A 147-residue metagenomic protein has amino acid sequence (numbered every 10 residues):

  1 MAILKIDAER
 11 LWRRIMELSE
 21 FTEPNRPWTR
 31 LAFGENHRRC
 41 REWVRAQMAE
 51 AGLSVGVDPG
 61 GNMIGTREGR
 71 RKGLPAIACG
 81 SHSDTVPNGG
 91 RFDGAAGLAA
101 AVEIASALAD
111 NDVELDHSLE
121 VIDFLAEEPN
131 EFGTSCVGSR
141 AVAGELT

Functional and structural regions predicted by a protein language model:
A2-E35: N-terminal capping segment at the start of a domain
I6, G89-F92, N130: Alpha-helix capping and helix-loop boundary segments enriched in small/acidic/polar residues
D7-R14, N36, C40-V44, P75 (+3 more regions): General structural feature for long, well-ordered alpha-helical segments within catalytic domains of soluble enzymes
R10-E23, C40, V55, E68 (+1 more regions): N-terminal glycine-rich anion-binding loops that anchor highly charged ligand groups
L18, M48, V121: Conserved hydrophobic/aromatic pocket- or pore-lining residues that grip, position, or stack substrates in active sites
N25-W43, G60-G65: Short secondary-structure junction/hinge motifs that connect adjacent elements
A51, P59, M63-A96, A101: Catalytic-core environment of secreted peptidases
V86, A96-T147: Acidic/histidine-rich catalytic neighborhood of metal-dependent amide-processing enzymes
